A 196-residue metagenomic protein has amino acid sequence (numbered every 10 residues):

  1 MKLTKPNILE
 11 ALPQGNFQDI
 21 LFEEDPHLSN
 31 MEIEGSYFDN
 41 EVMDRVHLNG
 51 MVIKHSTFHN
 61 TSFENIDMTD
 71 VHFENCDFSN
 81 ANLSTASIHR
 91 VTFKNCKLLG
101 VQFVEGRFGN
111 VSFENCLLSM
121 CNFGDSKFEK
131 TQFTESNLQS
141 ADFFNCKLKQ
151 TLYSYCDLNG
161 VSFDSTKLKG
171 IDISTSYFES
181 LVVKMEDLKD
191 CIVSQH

Functional and structural regions predicted by a protein language model:
M1-H196: Tandem repeat scaffolds
